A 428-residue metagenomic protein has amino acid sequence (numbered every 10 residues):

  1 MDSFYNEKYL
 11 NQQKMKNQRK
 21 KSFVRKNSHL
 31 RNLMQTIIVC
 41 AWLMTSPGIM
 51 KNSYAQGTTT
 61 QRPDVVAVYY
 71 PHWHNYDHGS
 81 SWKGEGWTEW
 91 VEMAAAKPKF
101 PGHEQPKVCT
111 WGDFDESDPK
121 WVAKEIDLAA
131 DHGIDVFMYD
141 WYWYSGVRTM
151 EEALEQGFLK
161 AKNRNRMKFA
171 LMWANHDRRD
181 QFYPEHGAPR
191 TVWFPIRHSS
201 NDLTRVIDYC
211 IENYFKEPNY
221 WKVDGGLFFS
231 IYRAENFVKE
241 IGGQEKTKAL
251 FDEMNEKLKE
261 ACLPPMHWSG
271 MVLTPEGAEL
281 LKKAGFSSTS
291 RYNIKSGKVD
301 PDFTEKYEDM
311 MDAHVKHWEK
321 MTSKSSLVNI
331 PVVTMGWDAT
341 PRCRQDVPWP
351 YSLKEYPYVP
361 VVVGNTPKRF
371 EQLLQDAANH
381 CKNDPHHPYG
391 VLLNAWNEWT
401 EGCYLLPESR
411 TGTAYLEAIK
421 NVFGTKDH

Functional and structural regions predicted by a protein language model:
M1-R31: N-terminal secretory signal peptides that target proteins for export/translocation
L30-L33, T59: Serine/threonine-biased, Pro/acidic-interspersed low-complexity stretches characteristic of secreted/cell-surface
Q35-L43, P47: Hydrophobic helical h-region of N-terminal Sec-dependent signal peptides in bacterial secretory/periplasmic proteins
Q56-H428: Glycan-processing catalytic domains of CAZymes
